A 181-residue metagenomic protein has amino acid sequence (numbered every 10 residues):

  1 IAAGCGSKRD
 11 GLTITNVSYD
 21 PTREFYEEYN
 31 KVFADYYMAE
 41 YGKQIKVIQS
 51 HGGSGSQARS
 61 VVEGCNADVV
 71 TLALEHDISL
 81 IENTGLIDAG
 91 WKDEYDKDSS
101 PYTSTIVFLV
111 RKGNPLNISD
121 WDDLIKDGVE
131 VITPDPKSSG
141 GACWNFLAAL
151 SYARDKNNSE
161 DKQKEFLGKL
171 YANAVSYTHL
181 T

Functional and structural regions predicted by a protein language model:
A3-G4: C-terminal motif of bacterial Sec signal peptides marking the signal peptidase cleavage site
K8-S138: N-terminal segment of the mature folded domain
E40-K43, K156-D161: Short helix-coil transition/hinge motifs at the ends and kinks of transmembrane helices, capturing the brief
S104, N117-D120, A142-A149, F166: Internal, well-ordered alpha-helical segments in soluble enzyme and binding-protein domains
G113-S119, Y152-S159: Short helix-loop capping/hinge motifs at secondary-structure junctions, enriched in acidic/polar residues
V129-D155: Extracytoplasmic/periplasmic solute-binding protein
D161-A174: Extracytoplasmic surface signature
T178-T181: Conserved small/polar residues in nucleotide/adenosyl-binding loops
